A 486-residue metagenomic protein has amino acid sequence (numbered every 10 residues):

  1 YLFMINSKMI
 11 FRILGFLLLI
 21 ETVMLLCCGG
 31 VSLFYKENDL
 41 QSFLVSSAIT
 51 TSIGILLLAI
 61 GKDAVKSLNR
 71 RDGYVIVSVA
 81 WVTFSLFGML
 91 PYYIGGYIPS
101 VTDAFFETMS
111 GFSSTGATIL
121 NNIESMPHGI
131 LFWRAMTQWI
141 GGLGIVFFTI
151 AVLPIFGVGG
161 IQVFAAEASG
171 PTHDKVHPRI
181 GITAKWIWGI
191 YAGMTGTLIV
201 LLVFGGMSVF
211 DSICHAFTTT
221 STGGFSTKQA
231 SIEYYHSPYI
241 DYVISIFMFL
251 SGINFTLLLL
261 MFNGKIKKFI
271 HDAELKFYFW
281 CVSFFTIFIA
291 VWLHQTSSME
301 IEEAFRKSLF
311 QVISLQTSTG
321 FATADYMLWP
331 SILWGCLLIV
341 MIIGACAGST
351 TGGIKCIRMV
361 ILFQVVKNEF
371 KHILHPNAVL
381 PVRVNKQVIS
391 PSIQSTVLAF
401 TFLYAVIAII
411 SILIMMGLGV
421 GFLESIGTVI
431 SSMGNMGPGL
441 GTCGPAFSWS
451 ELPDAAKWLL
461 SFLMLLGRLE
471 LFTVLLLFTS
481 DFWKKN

Functional and structural regions predicted by a protein language model:
Y1-N486: Membrane-proximal intracellular helices of multi-pass ion channels
